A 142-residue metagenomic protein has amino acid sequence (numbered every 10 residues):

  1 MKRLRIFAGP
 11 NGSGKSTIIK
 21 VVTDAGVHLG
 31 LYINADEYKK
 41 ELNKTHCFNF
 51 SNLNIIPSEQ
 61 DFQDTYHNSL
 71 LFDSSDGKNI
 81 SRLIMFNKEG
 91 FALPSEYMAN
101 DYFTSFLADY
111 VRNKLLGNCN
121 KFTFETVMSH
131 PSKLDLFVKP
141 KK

Functional and structural regions predicted by a protein language model:
M1-R5, N118-N120: Pre-Walker A (Motif I) flank of P-loop NTPase domains
P10-N11: The conserved Walker
S16: Walker A/P-loop
T23-N113, G117: Conserved substrate/cofactor phosphate-moiety recognition/catalytic segment in nucleotide-dependent phosphotransferases
D101, T126-V127: A generic secondary-structure micro-motif detector that highlights 1-2 residue hydrophobic/ambivalent hotspots embedded
L116-N118, V127-K142: ATP-dependent NMP and nucleoside kinases share a basic, alpha-helical "lid"
